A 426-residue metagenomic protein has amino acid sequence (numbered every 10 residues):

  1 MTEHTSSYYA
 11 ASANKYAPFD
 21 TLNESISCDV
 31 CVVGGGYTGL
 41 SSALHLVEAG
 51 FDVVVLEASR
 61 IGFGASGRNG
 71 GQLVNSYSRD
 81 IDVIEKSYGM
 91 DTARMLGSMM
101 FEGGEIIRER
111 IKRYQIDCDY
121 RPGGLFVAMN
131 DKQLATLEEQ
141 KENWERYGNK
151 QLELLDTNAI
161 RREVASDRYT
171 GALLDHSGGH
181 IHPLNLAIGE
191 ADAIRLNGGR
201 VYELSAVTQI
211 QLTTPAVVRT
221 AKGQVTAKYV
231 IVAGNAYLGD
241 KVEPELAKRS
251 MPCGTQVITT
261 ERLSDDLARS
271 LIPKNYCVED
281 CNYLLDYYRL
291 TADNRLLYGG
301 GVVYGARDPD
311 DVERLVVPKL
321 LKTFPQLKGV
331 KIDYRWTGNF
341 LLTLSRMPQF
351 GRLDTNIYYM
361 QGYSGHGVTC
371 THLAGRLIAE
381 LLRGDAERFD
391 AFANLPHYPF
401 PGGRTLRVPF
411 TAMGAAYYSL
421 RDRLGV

Functional and structural regions predicted by a protein language model:
M1-V30: Extreme N-terminal leader/targeting segments of oxidoreductases
T2-S12, R79-E85, I106-G189: Flavin (FAD/FMN) cofactor-binding and adjacent substrate-gating region of FAD-dependent oxidoreductase domains
C28-V55: N-terminal Rossmann-like FAD-binding beta1-loop-alpha1 element of flavoenzymes
E48-R68: Glycine-rich FAD pyrophosphate-binding loop
R68-S98: Glycine-rich active-site loop/strand segments that organize a redox cofactor
E105, R113-R121, V207-Q209, G223-D265 (+1 more regions): Active-site substrate-recognition segment that forms the wall of the catalytic cavity or substrate channel
E142-N143, R168-K228: Helical element adjacent to the flavin cofactor pocket in flavoenzyme catalytic cores
A306-D308, E313-R423: C-terminal catalytic lobe of FAD-dependent flavoproteins
